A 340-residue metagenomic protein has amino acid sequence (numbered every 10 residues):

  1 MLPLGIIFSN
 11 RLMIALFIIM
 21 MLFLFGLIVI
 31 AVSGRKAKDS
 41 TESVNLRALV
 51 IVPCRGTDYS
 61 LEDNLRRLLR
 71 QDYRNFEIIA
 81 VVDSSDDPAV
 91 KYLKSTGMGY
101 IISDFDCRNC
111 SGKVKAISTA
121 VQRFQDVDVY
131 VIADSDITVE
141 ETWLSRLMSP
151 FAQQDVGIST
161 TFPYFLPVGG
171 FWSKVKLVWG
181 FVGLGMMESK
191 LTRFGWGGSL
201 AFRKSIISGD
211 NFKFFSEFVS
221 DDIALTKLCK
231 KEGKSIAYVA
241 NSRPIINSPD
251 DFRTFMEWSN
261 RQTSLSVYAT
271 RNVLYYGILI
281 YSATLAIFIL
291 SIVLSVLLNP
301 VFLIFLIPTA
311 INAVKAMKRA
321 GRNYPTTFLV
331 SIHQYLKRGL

Functional and structural regions predicted by a protein language model:
L2-R66: N-proximal low-complexity "stem/linker" segments adjacent to membrane-targeting elements
L4-R11, I30-V32, S40-T41, I280-L340: Membrane-embedded multi-pass helical conduit in multi-pass membrane proteins, especially envelope-biosynthetic
R66-N75: Short, acidic, metal-binding catalytic loop of nucleotide-sugar glycosyltransferases
N75-S85, I102-F105: Short beta-strand/loop segment that forms part of the nucleotide-sugar
I102-A120, R146-K213, M256, N260-T263 (+1 more regions): Long helical/loop segments within the catalytic core of UDP-sugar-dependent glycosyltransferases, especially the large
Y130: Short aromatic/hydrophobic "clamp" motif used to bind/position activated sugar donors
S135-P150: Acidic donor-binding/catalytic loop of UDP-sugar-dependent glycosyltransferases, especially processive GT2
F218-L225: Acidic donor-binding loop at a coil-to-helix junction in glycosyltransferase catalytic cores that engages
